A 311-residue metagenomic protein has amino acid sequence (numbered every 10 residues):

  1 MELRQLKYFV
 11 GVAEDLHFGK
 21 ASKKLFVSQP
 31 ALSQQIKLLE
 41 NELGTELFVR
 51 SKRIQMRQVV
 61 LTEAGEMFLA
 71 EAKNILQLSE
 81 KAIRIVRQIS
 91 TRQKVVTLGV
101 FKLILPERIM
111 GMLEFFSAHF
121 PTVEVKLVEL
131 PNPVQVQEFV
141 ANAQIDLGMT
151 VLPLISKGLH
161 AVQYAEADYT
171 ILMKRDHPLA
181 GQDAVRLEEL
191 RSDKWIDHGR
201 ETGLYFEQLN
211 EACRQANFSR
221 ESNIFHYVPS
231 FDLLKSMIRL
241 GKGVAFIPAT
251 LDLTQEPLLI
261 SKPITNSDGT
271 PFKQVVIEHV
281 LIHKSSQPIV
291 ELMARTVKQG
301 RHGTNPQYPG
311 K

Functional and structural regions predicted by a protein language model:
M1-Q35, F68: N-terminal short secondary-structure element
E40-L61: A short LG(V/I)-centered, amphipathic sequence patch enriched for acidic residue(s) preceding the LG motif
E42-E46, F68-S90: Alpha-helical linker/hinge and terminal dimerization helices associated with HTH transcriptional regulators
Q93-S156: Central regulatory/effector-binding core of bacterial HTH transcription factors
P131-V136, A141-I145, V151, E201-P263: Hydrophobic hinge/microswitch elements
K157-Q163, A167, D232-S285: Beta-alpha-beta core module
A161-Y169, M173-W195: Flexible hinge/capping segments at coil-to-helix
D193-N217, I289-A294, K298-G300, T304 (+1 more regions): Secondary-structure junction motif
